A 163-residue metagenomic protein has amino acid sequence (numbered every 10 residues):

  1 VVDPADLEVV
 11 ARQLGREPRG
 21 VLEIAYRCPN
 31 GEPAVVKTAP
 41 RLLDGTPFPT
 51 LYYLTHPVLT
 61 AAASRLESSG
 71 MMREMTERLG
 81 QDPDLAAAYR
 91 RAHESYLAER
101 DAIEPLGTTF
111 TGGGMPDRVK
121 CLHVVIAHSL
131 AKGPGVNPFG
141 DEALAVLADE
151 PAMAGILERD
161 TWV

Functional and structural regions predicted by a protein language model:
V1-V163: Preference for intrinsically disordered or flexible, low-complexity segments and adjacent hinge/connector residues
